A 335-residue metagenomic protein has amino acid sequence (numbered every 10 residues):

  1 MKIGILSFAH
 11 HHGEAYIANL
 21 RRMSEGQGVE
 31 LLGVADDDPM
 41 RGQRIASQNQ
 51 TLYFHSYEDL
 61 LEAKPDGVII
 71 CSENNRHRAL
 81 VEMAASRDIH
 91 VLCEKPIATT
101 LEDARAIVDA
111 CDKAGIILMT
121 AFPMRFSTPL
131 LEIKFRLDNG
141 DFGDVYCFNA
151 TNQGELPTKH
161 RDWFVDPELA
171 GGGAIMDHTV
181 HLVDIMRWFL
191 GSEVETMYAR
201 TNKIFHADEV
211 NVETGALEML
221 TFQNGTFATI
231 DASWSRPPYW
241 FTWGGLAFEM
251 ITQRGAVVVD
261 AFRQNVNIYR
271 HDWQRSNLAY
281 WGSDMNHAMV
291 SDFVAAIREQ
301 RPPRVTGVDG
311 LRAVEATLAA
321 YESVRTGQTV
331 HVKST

Functional and structural regions predicted by a protein language model:
M1-Q48: N-terminal Rossmann-like dinucleotide-binding module
H11, D37, Y280-V290: Active-site loop of classical SDR/Rossmann-like NAD(P)-dependent oxidoreductases, centered on the catalytic Tyr-X3-Lys
H12, M124-V210, G327: Predominantly a Rossmann-like dinucleotide-binding segment in NAD(P)-dependent oxidoreductases
D38, N49-A110: Beta-loop-alpha module in the N-terminal Rossmann-like domain of NAD(P)-dependent dehydrogenases, especially those
D59, G67-I69, Q223, A295-T335: C-terminal helix-rich "cap/oligomerization" subdomain common to oxidoreductases
A106-M124, G143-F148: Rossmann-fold dehydrogenase core element
D184-Q264, A288-A295, E299: Contiguous beta-strand/loop segments that form the cofactor/metal-binding neighborhood of enzyme cores
